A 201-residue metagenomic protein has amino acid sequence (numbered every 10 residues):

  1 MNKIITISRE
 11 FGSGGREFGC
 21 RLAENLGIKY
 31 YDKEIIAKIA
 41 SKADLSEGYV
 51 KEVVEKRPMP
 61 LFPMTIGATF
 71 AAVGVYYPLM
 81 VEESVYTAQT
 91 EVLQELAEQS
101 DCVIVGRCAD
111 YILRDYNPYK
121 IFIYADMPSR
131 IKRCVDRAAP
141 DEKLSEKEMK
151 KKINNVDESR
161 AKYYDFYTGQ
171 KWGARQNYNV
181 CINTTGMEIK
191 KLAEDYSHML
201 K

Functional and structural regions predicted by a protein language model:
N2-I5: Extreme N-terminal starter segment of soluble prokaryotic enzymes
I7-L22: Glycine-rich phosphate-binding P-loop
K29-A40: Short beta-strand-centered segment that lines the nucleotide-binding/catalytic pocket of NTP-utilizing
A40-D101: ATP-dependent small-molecule kinase phosphotransfer cores that center on conserved nucleotide phosphate-binding segments
P60-T65, K143-I189: Small-molecule kinase domains that catalyze NTP-dependent phosphoryl transfer to phosphate-bearing small molecules
L96, C108-Y116, I121: RNA pseudouridine synthases
D115-V135, L144-N155: Conserved phosphate-donor/acceptor-positioning beta-strand/loop module used by diverse small-molecule
